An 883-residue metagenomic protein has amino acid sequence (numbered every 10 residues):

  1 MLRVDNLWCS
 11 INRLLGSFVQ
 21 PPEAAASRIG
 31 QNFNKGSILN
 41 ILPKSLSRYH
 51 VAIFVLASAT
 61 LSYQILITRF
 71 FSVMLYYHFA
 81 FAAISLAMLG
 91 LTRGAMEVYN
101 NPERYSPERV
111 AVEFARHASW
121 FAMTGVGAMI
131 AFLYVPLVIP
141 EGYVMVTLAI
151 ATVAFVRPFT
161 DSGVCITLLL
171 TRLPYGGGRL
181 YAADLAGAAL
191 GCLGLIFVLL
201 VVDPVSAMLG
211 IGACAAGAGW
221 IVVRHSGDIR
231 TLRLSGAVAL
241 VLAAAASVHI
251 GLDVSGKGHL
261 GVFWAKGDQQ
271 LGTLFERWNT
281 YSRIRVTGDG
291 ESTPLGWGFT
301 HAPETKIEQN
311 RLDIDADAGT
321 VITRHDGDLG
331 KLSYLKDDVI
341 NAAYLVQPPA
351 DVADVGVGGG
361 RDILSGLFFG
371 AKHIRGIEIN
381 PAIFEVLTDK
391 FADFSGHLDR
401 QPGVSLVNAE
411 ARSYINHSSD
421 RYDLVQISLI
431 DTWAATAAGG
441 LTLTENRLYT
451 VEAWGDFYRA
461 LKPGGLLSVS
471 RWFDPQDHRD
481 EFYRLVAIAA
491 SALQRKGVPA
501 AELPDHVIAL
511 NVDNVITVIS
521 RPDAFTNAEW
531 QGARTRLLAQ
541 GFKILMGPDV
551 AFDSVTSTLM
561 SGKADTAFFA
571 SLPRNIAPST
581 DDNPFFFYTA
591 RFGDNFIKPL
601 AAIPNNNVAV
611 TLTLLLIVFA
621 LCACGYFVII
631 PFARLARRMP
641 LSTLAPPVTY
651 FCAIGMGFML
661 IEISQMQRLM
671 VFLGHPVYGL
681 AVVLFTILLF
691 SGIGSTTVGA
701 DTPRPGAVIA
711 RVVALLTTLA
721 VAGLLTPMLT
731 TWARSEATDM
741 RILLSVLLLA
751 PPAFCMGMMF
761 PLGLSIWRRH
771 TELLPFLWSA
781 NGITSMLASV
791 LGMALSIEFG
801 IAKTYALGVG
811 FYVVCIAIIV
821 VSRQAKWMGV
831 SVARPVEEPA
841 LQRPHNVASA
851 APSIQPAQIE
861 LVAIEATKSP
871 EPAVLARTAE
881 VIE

Functional and structural regions predicted by a protein language model:
L7, L14, Q31-D317, V321-I340 (+1 more regions): Alpha-helical transmembrane segments of multi-pass membrane proteins
F18: N-terminal FAD-binding dinucleotide-binding subdomain shared by FAD-dependent oxidases/monooxygenases
Q858, A863-E883: Short hydrophobic alpha-helices and adjacent helix-cap/hinge residues
